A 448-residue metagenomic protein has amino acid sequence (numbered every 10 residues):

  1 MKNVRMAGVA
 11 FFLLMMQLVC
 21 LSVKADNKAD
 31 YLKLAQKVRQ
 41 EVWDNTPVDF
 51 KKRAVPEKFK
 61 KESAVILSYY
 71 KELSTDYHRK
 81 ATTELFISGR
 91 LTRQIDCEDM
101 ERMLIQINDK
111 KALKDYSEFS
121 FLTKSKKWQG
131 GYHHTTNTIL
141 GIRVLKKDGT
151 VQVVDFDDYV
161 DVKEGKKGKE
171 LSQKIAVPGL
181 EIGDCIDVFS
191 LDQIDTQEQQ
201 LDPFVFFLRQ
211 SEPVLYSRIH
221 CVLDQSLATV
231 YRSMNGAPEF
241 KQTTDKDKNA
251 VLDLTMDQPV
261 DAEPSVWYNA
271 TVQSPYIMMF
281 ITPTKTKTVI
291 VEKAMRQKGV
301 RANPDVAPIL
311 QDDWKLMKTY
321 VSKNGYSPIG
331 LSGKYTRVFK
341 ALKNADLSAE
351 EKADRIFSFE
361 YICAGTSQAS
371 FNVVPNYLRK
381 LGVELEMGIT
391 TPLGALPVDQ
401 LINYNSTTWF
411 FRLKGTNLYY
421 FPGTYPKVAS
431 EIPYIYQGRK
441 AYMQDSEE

Functional and structural regions predicted by a protein language model:
M1-A29: Bacterial Sec-dependent N-terminal signal peptides
N3-V4, A349, F411: Structural motif marking the loop-to-transmembrane transition
F11, C20, T286, V306-A307: Generic secretory/membrane-interface signal
D26-P304, R379-L381, L385-E448: Beta-strand-rich, non-transmembrane domain signature
Q297-V373: Secondary-structure boundary elements
V374-L378: Buried hydrophobic packing segments
